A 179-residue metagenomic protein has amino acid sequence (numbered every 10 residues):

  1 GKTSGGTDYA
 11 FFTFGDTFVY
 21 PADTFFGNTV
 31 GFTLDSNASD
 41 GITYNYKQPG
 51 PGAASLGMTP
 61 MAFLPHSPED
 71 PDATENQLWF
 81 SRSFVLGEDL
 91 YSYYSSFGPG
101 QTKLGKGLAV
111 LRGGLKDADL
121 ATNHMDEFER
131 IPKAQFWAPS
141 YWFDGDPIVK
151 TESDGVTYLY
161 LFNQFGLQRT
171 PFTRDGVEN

Functional and structural regions predicted by a protein language model:
T3, S83, P147-I148: Hydrophobic core register within WD40 beta-propeller blades
G5-N76, V85-P139, E152-N179: Beta-rich carbohydrate-recognition and catalytic domains
Q77-F80, W142-G145: Beta-rich catalytic cores
